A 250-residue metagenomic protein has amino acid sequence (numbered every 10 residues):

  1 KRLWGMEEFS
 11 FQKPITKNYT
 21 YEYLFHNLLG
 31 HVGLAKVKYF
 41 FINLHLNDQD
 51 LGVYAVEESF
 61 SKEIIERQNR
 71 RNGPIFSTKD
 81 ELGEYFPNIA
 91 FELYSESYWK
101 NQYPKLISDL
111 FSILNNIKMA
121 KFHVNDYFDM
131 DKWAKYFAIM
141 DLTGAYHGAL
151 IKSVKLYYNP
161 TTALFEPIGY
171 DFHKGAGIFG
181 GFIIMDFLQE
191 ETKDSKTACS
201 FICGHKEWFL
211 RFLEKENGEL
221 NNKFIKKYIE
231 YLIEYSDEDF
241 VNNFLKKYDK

Functional and structural regions predicted by a protein language model:
K1-Y23, S108-F122: Short, conserved helix/loop micro-motifs enriched in His/Cys and acidic residues
K13-K17, L46-D48, A55-S61, D80 (+3 more regions): Short, flexible loop/turn elements at secondary-structure junctions
P14-Q49: A conserved helix-loop-beta module that forms one wall/lid of the active-site cleft in ATP-utilizing catalytic domains
V32-V37, Q49-A138: Internal "kinase-insert"/substrate-recognition segments embedded within catalytic cores of ATP-dependent enzymes
L34-H45, H123-Y127, V154, F240-F244: Surface-exposed patches in mature extracellular/periplasmic domains of secreted proteins
N43, A145-Y157: Catalytic-loop signature of eukaryotic-like protein kinases
I75-T78, L82-F86, L156, F165-Y170 (+1 more regions): Active-site substrate-binding loop specific to GH73 endo-beta-N-acetylglucosaminidase modules in bacterial autolysins
P104, S108-A149, A163-K250: Middle-to-C-terminal accessory/interaction subdomains
